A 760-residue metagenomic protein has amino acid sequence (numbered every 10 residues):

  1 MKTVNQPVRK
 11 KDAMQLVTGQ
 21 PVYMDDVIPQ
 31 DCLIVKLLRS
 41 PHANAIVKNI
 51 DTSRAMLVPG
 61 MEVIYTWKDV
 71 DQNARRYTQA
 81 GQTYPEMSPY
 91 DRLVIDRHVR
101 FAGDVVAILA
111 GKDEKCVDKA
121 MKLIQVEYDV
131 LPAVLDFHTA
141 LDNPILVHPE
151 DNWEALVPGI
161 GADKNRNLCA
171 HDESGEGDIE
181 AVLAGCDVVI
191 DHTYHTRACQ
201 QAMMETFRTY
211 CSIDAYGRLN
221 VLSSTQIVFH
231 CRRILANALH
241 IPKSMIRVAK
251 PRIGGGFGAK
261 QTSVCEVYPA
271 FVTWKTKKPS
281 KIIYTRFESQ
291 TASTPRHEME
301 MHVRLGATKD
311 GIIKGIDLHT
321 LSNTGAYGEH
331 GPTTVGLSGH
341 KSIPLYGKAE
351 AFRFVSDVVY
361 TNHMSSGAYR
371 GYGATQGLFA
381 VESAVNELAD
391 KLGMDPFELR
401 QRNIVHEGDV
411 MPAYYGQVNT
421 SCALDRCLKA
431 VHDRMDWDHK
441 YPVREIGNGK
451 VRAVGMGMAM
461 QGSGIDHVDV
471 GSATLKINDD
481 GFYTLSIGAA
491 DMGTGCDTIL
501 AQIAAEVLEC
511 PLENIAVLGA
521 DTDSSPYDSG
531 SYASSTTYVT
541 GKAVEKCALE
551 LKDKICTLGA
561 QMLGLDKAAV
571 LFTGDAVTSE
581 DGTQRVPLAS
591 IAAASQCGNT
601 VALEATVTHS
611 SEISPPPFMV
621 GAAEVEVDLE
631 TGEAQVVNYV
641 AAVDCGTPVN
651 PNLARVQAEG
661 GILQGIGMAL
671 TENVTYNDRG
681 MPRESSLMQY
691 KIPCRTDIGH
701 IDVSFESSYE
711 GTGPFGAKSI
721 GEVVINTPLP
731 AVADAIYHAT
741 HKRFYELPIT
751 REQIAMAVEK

Functional and structural regions predicted by a protein language model:
M1-D163, K275, A594-Q596: Flexible, low-hydrophobicity surface segments
Q6, D12-Q15, Q82-P85, I160-T209 (+5 more regions): Glycine-rich loop/linker segments at domain edges
W67-K68, H240-M245, K275-S280, K309 (+2 more regions): C-terminal catalytic domains of large/alpha subunits in multi-subunit enzymes
A74-Q79, A120-L123, S223, R232-I234 (+12 more regions): Short acidic, glycine/serine/threonine-rich loops at helix termini
R97-H98, P242-K250, W274-T285, Q290-A292: Conserved catalytic cysteine-centered active-site region of acyl-thioester-dependent Claisen-condensing enzymes
V147-L239, I404-F482, V607, E612 (+3 more regions): Helix-loop-helix junctions that connect adjacent transmembrane helices in secondary transporters/permeases, recognized
R233, G254-K277, K281-I282, C496-A504: Thiamine diphosphate
S463-S525, T540: Catalytic phosphate/nucleotide-handling subdomain of diverse soluble enzymes
